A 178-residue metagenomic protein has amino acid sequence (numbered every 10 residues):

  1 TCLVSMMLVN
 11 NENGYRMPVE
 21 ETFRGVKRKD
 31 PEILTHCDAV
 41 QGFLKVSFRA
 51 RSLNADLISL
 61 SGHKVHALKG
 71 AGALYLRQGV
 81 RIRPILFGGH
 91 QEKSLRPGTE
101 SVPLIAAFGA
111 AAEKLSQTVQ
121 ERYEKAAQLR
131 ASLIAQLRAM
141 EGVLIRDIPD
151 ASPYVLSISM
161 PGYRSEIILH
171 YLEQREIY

Functional and structural regions predicted by a protein language model:
T1-Y178: Pyridoxal 5′-phosphate
